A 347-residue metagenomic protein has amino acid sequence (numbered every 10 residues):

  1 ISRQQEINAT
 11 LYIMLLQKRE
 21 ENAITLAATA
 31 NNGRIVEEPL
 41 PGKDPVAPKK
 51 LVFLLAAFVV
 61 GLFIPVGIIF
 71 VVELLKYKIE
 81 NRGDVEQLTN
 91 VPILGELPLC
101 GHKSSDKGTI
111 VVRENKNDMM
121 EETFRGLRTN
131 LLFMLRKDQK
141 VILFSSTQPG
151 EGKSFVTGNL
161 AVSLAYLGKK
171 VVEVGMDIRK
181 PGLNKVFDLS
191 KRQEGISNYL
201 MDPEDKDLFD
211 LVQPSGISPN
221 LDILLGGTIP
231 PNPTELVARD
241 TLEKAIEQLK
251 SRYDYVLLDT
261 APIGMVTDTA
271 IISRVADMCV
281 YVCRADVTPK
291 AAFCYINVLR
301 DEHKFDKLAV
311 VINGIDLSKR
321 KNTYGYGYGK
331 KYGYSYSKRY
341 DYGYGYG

Functional and structural regions predicted by a protein language model:
I1-P39, R82-D84: Non-transmembrane alpha-helical coiled-coil
G33-L54: Short, aromatic-rich amphipathic segments at membrane interfaces that lie adjacent to a transmembrane helix or signal
V36, L94-L97, L224: Hydrophobic residues at beta-strand termini and immediately following loops that shape nucleotide-binding pockets
K49-V172, M176-S197, D202-D205, F209 (+5 more regions): Short boundary/hinge segments that flank catalytic cores
L131, G226-V266: Phosphate-binding/switch loop-helix module in NTP-utilizing enzymes
K170, P219-D222, K250-L258, D268 (+1 more regions): Loop/turn-to-beta-strand initiation segments
E173, I223, L258, Y281 (+1 more regions): Structural beta-sheet core signal
Q248-S251, M265-D286: Inter-motif core of Ras-like GTPase G domains
